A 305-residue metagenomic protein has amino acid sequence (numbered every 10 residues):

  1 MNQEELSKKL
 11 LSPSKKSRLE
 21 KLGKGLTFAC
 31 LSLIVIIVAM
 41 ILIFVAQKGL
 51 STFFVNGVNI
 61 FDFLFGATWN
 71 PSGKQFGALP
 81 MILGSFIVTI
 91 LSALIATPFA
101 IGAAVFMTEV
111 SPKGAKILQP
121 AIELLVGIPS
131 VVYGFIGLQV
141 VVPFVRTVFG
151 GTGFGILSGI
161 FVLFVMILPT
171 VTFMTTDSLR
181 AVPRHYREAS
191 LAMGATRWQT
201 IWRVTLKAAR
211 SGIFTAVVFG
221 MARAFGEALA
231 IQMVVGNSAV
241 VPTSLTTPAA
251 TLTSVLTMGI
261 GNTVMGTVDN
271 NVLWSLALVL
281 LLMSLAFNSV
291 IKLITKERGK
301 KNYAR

Functional and structural regions predicted by a protein language model:
M1-L31, I291-R305: Transmembrane alpha-helical segments of polytopic membrane transport and secretion proteins
L10-G25, Q47-S92, S111, A115 (+1 more regions): Periplasmic/extracellular loop-to-transmembrane helix junction in inner-membrane transport proteins
L91-I122, F135, P143, I291-K300: Transmembrane-helix boundary motif in ABC transporter permease subunits
E123-L163: Generic hydrophobic transmembrane alpha-helix motif, especially the helices
P129, M193-G194, K207: Glycine/proline-centered hinge or cleavage motifs at structural transition points of membrane proteins
M174-T175, R197-V235: Transmembrane alpha-helices
T176-R180, R184, L191, G261-R305: C-terminal transmembrane helix and the adjacent membrane-cytosol boundary/short C-terminal tail of inner/organellar
I231-L281: Interhelical loop and adjacent transmembrane-helix boundary motif in polytopic membrane transport permeases
